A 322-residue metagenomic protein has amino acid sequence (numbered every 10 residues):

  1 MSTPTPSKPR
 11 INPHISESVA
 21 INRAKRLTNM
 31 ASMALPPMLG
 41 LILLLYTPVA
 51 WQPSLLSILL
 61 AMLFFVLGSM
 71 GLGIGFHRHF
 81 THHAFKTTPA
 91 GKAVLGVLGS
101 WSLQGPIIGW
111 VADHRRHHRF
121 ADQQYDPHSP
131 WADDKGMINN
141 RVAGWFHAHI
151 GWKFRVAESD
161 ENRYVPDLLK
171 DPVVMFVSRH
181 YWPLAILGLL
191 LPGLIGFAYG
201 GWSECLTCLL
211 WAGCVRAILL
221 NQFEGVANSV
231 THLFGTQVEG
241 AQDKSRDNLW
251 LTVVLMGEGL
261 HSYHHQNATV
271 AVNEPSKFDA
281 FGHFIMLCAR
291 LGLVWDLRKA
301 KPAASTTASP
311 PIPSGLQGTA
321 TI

Functional and structural regions predicted by a protein language model:
M1-G225, V270-I322: Non-catalytic, topology-defining segments of multipass membrane proteins
S69, Q104, V156, T252-Y263: Pore-loop/selectivity-filter region of tetrameric P-loop cation channels
R78, S229, L233, H265: Catalytic glutamate of the conserved HExxH
V165-V173, F234-L260, Q266-N267: Active-site-proximal inter-transmembrane loops
L220-V238: C-terminal accessory segments of proteins
